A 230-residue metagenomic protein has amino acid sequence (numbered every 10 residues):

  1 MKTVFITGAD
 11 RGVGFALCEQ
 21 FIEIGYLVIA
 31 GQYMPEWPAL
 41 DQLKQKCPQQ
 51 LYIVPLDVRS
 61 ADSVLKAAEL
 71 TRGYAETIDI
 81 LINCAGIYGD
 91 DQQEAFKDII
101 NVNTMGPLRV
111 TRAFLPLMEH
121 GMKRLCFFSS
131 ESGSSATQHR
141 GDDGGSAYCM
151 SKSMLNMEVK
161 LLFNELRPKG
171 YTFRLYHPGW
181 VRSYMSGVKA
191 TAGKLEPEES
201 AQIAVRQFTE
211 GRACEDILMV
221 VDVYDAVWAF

Functional and structural regions predicted by a protein language model:
D10-E19: N-terminal Rossmann NAD(P)H-binding glycine-rich loop of SDR-like oxidoreductase domains
I24-L40: Conserved glycine-rich Rossmann-like NAD(P)H-binding loop of the short-chain dehydrogenase/reductase
K46-D62: Rossmann-fold cofactor-recognition segment
K66-G73, I87, Q92-N101: Active-site Tyr-X3-Lys motif and surrounding loop/helix of classical short-chain dehydrogenase/reductase
I87-Q93, K97, M122-R167: Catalytic loop of short-chain dehydrogenase/reductase
V110-F114, M118, E158-V159: Hydrophobic positions on the long internal alpha-helix of Rossmann-like NAD(P)-dependent oxidoreductase domains
P168, L175, S183, G187-F230: C-terminal helical subdomain
